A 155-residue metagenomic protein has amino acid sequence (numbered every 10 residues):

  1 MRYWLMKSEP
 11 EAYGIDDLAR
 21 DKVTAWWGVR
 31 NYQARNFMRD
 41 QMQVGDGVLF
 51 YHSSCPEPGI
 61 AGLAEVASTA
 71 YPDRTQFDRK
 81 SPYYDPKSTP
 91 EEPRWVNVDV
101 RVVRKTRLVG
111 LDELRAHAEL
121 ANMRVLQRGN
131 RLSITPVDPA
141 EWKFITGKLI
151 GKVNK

Functional and structural regions predicted by a protein language model:
M1-E9, T69-P72, L111, R115-A116 (+1 more regions): Mixed-charge, low-complexity intrinsically disordered regions
M1-V44, E141, L149-K155: Compositionally biased, charged N-terminal/linker segments
L5-G14, G59-G62, R79, Y83: A cross-family signal for N-terminal binding/gating loops and helix N-caps that shape access to the active site
K7-S8, H52, V102-R104, P136: Pocket-edge structural micro-motifs
Y51-P58: Short, charged beta-turn/beta-strand-edge "cap" motif at the junction between a beta-strand and an adjacent loop
S53, Q76, G147: Surface loops and adjacent helix of pleckstrin homology
G62-L132: Aromatic- and Lys/Arg-enriched surface recognition patch
